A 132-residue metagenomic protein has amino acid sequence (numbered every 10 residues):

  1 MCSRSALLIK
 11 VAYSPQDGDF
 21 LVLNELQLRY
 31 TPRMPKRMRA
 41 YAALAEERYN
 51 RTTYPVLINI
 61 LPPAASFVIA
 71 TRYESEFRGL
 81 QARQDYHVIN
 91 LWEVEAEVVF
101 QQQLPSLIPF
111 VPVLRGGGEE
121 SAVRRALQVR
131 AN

Functional and structural regions predicted by a protein language model:
M1-N132: Conserved single-residue anchors adjacent to enzymatic active/cofactor-binding motifs
